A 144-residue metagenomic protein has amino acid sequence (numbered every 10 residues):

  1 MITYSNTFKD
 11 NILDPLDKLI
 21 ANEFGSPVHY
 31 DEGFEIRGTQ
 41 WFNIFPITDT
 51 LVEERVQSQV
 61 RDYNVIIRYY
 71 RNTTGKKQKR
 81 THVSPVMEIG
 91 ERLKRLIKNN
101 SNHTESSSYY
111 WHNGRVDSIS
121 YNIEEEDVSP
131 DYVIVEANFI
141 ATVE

Functional and structural regions predicted by a protein language model:
M1-H29, T48-E144: Charged, amphipathic alpha-helical segments and their flanking helix caps
H29-G38: Short acidic low-complexity segments
T39-I47: A short, hydrophobic beta-strand-centered structural micro-motif
